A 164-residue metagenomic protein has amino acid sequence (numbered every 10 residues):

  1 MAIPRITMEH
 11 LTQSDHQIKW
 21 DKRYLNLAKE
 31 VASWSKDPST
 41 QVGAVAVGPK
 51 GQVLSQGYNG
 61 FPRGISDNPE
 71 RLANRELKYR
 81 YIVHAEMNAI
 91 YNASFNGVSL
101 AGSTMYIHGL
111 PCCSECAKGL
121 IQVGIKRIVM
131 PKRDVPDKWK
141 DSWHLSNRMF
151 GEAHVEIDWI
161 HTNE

Functional and structural regions predicted by a protein language model:
M1-E164: Zinc-dependent deaminase catalytic domain
